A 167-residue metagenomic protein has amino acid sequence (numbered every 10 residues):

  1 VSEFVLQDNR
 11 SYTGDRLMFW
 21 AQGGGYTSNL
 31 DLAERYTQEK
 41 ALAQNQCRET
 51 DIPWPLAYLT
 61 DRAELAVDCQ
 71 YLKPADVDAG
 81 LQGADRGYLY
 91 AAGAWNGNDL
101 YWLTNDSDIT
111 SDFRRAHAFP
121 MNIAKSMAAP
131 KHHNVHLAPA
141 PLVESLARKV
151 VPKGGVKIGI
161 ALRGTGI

Functional and structural regions predicted by a protein language model:
V1, K73-D85: Short S/T/G/P-rich N-terminal loop/turn motif that feeds into the first structured element of a domain
E3-S28, R86-D112: Short aromatic-glycine-(Arg/Gly/Cys) micro-motifs in beta-strand/loop hairpins
M18, S28-N29, I158-G159, R163: Intrinsically disordered, low-complexity, compositionally biased regions/tails
Y36: Acidic-aromatic/histidine active-site loop/patch
L42-L72, A118, N122-I167: Short, mixed-charge low-complexity intrinsically disordered segments
R114-A116: A generic structural motif
